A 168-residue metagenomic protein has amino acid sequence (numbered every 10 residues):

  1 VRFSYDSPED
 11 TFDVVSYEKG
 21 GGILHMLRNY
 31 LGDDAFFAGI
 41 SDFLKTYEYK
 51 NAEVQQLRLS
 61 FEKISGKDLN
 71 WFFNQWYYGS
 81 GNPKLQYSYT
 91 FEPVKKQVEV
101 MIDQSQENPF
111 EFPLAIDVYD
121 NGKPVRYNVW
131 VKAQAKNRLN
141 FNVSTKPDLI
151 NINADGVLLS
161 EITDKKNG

Functional and structural regions predicted by a protein language model:
V1-S105: Hydrophobic alpha-helical and helix-loop surface patches within well-folded domains that function as non-catalytic
F3-Y5, E53, G81, A133-A135 (+2 more regions): Solvent-exposed, flexible loop/coil residues
G39-D42, Q56, F112-I116, V129-W130 (+1 more regions): Composition- and surface-driven signal marking solvent-exposed, interaction-prone regions in large proteins
L69-N70, P83-L85, Y89-N153: Beta-strand-rich binding/interaction modules
A154-N167: Short acidic/polar inter-strand loop motif in beta-rich domains
